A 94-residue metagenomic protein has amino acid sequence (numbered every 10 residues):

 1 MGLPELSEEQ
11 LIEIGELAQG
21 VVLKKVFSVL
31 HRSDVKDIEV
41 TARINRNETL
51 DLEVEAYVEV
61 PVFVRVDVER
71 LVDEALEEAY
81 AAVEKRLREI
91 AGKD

Functional and structural regions predicted by a protein language model:
M1-E5, R88-D94: Short acidic DE-rich linear segments
M1-V29: Negatively charged, low-complexity tracts enriched in Asp/Glu with abundant Ser/Thr
L11-G15, I44, V54-D73: A short interface-forming secondary-structure element
A18-V21, K25, E59, E78 (+1 more regions): Short alpha-helical scaffold segments that flank and stabilize functional sites
V26-V35, E89-K93: Active-site phosphate-binding and catalytic loops of NTP-dependent enzymes
R32-E59: Short edge beta-strands and adjacent turn/loop segments
D34-D37, D51, D67, D73 (+1 more regions): Acidic-enriched, low-complexity/disordered segments with a strong bias for Aspartate over Glutamate
V62-I90: Mixed-charge, glycine-accented linear interaction segment located at domain edges/termini
